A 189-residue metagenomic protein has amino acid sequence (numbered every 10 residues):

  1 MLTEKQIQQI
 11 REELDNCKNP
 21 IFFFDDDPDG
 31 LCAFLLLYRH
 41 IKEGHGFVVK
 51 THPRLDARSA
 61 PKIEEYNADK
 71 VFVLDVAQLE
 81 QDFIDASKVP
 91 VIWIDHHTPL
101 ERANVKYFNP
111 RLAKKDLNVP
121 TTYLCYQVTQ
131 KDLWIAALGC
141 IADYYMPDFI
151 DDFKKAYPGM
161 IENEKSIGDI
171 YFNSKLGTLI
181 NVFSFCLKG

Functional and structural regions predicted by a protein language model:
M1-G177: Replace "Mg2+/Mn2+-dependent" with "divalent metal-dependent
F172-G189: Membrane-embedded hairpin module used as a gating/binding unit in multi-pass transport and secretion proteins
